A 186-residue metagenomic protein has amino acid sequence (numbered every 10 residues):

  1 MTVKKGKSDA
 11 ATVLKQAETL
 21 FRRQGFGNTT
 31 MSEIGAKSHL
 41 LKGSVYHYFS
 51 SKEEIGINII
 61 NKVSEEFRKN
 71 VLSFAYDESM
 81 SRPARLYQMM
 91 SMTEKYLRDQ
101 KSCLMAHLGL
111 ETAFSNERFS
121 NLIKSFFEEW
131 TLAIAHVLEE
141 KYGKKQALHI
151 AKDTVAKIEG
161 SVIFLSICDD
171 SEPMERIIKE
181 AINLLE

Functional and structural regions predicted by a protein language model:
M1-S8: N-terminal intrinsically disordered/low-complexity leader segments
T12, Q16-E54, N58: Helix-turn-helix
M31, G56, L86, S102-A106 (+2 more regions): A general structural signal for well-ordered alpha-helical segments in protein cores
N58, L72-K101, A151-T154: Hydrophobic alpha-helical connector segments
N61-R68: Short, basic, alpha-helical segments at the C-terminal edge of helix-turn-helix-like DNA-binding modules
E78, T112, L165-C168: Secondary-structure edge/capping motif, primarily at the C-terminal ends of alpha-helices and the immediately following
A84-R85, L97-N121: Amphipathic alpha-helical segments used for helix-helix packing
M105, S120-S125, E140-L185: Hydrophobic/aromatic-rich alpha-helical bundle segments in the mid-to-C-terminal region
